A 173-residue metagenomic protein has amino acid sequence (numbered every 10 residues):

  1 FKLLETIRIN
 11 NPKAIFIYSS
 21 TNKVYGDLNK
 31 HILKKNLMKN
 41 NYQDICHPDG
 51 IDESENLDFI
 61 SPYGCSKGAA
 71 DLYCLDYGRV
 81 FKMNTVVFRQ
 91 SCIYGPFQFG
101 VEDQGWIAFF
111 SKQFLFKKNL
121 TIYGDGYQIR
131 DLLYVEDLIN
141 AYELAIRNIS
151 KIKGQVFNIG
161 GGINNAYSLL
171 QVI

Functional and structural regions predicted by a protein language model:
F1-I93: N-terminal Rossmann-like NAD(P)+-binding domain of SDR-like oxidoreductases, especially those catalyzing
L4, D71-C74, I139-Y142, I146 (+1 more regions): Short-chain dehydrogenase/reductase
I7, F114-L115: Hydrophobic aliphatic residues
K30, G68, F81-N84, I93-F109 (+6 more regions): Glycine/proline-rich active-site loop of Rossmann-fold NAD(P)-dependent oxidoreductases
R89, D137, Q171: Ca2+-coordinating acidic residues in Ca2+-binding motifs
Y167-I173: PAPS/PAP-binding and catalytic site of the sulfotransferase fold
